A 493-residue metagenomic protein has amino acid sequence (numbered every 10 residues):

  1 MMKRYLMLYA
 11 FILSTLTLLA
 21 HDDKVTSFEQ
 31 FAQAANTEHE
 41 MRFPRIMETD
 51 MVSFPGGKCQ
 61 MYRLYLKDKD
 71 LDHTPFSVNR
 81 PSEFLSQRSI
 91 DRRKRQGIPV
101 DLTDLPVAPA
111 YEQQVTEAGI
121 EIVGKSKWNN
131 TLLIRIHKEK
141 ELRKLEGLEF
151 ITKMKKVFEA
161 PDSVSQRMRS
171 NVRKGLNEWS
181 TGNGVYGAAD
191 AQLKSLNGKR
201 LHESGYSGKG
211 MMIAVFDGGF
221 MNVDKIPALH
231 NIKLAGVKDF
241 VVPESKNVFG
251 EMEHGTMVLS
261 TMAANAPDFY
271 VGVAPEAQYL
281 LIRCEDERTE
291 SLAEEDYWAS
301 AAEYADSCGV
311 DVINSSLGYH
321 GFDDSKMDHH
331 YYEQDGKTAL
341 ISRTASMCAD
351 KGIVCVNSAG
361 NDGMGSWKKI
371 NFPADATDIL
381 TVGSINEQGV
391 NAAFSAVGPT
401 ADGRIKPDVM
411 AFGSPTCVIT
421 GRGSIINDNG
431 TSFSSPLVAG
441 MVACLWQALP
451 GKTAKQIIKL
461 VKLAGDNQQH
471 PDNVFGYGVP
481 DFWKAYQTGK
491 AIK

Functional and structural regions predicted by a protein language model:
M1-S27: Bacterial Sec-dependent N-terminal signal peptides
H21-E117, E121, E139-R143, E149-V164: Primarily auto-inhibitory N-terminal propeptides
G57, A189, K199-K238, E244-E294 (+7 more regions): Subtilisin-like serine protease catalytic core
Y62-Y65, G124, T131-R135, K155 (+14 more regions): Structural recognition of the beta-strand scaffold that forms the well-ordered cores of secreted hydrolase catalytic
P109-L193, K199-H202: Autoinhibitory propeptides
H202, N265-D268, L281-D375, A401-R404 (+2 more regions): Substrate-binding/access-modulating region of protease and related hydrolase catalytic domains
D224-A235, S384-F433, Q469: Catalytic-core environment of secreted peptidases
L259-M262, I282-D286, K369, V409 (+2 more regions): Hydrolase catalytic cores
